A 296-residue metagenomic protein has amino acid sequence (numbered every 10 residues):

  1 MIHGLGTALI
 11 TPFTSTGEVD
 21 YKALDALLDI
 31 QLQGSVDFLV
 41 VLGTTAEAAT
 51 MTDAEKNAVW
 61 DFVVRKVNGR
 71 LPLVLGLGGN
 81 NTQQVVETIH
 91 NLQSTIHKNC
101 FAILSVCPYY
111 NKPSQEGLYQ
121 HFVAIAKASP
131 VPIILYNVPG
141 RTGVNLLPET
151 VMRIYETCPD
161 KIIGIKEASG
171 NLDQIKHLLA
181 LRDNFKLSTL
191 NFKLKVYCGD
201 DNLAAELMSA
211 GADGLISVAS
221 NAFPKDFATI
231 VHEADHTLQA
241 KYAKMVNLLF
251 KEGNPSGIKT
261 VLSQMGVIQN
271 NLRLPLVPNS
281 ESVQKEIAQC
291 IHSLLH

Functional and structural regions predicted by a protein language model:
M1-G143, I162: Active-site beta->alpha loop and helix N-cap motifs at the rims of alpha/beta catalytic domains
G6-P12, G34-V36, T45, S209-H296: C-terminal alpha-helical cap/extension of soluble enzyme domains
A49, V85, S114-L118, G143-L147 (+4 more regions): Alpha-helix N-cap/helix-start motif
T50-M51, V85, S114-Q115, N145 (+4 more regions): Short Asp/Glu-rich motifs
H90-N99, A180, N184-L194, H292 (+1 more regions): Short, basic, low-complexity termini and linkers enriched in Ser/Thr/Gly/Pro that act as targeting/leader peptides
K127-A128, R141-E252: Catalytic alpha/beta core domains of metabolic enzymes, predominantly
V138, D201, V261: Short, well-ordered beta-to-alpha junction loops that form the rim of enzyme active sites and present histidine/acidic
